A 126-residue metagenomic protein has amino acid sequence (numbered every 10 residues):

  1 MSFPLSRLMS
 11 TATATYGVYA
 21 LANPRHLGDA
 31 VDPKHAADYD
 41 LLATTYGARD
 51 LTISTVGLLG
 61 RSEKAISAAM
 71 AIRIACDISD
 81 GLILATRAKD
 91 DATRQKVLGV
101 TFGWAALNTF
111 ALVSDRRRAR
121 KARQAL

Functional and structural regions predicted by a protein language model:
M1-L126: Short amphipathic, positively biased membrane-proximal segments that drive organelle/inner-membrane targeting
